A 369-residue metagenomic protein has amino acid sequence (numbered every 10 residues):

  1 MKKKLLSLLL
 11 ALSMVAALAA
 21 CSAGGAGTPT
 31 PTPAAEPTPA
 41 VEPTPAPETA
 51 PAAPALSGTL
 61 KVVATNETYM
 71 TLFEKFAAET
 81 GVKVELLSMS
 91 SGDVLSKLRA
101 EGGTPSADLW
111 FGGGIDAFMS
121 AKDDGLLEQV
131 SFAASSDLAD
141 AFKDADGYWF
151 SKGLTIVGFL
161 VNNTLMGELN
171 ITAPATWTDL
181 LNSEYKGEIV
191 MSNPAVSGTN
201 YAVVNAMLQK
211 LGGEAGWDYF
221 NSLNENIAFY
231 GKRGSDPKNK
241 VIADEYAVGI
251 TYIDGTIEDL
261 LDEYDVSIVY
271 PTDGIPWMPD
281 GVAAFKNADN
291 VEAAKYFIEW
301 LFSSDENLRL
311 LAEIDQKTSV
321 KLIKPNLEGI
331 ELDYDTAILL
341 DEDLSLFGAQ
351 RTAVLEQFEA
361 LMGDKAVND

Functional and structural regions predicted by a protein language model:
A19-E36: Bacterial lipoprotein signal-peptidase II cleavage site
P47-A52, V63-E85, R99, F159 (+1 more regions): Short, polar/charged alpha-helical segment
V63-M70, G92-D93, P105-E245: Extracytoplasmic ligand-binding site segments that recognize negatively charged/polar headgroups
D116-S120, I242, A247-D265, D315: A ligand-binding cleft/hinge motif common to bilobed small-molecule-binding domains
L127-S136, W149-F150, T178, Y264-P276 (+2 more regions): Short beta-strand->loop
D140, T155, Y219-L223, Y230-G231 (+2 more regions): Periplasmic-binding protein-like
D280, F285-E342: Mature extracytoplasmic/periplasmic domains
L340-D369: Conserved C-terminal helix/tail region of periplasmic/extracytoplasmic solute-binding proteins
